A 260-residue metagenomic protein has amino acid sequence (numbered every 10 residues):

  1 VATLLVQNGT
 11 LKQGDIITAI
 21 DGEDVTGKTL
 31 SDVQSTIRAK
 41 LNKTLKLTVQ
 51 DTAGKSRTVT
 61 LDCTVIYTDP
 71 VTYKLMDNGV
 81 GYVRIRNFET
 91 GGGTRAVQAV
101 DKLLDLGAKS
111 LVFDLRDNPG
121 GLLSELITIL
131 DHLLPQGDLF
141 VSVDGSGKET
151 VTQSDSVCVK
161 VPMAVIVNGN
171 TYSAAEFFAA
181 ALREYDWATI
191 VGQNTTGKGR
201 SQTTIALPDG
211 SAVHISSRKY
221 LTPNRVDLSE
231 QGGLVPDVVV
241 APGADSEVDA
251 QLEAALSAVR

Functional and structural regions predicted by a protein language model:
T3, T10-Q13, D24-T26, S31-K198 (+1 more regions): Cleft-lining beta-strand/loop regions that shape enzyme active-site pockets
I20-G22: Short strand-turn-strand beta-turns centered on an Asx-Gly dipeptide
T58-T60, A212, D237: Well-ordered beta-strand positions in beta-sheet-rich domains
L61-Y67, R218-Y220, V235, P242: A short, sequence-level motif marking secondary-structure junctions
L207-S211, I215-S216, Y220: C-terminal "exit" segments of structured domains
G233-V240, S246-R260: Conserved helicase C-terminal RecA-like lobe
